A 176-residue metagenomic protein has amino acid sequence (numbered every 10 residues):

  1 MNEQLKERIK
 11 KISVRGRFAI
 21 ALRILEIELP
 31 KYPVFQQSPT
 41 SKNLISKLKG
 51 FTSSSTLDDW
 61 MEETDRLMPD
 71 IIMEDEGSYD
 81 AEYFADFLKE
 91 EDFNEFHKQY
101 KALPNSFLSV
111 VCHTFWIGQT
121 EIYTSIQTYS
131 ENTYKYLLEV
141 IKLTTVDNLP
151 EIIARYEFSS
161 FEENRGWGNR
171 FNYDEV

Functional and structural regions predicted by a protein language model:
E3-L5, K11-A154: Structured binding/interaction patches within domain cores
L143-V176: Charge-dense, extended regions
